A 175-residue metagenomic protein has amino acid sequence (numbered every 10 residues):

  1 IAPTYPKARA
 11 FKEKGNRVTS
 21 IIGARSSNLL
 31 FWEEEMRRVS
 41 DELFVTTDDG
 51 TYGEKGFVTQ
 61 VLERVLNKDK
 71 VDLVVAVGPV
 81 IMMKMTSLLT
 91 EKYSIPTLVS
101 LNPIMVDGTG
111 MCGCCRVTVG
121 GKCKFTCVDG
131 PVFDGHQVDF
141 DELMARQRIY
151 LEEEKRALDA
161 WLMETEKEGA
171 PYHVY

Functional and structural regions predicted by a protein language model:
I1-V106: FNR/FR-type flavoprotein reductase catalytic core
I1-Y5, V80, N102-V132: Local cysteine-cluster metal-coordination motifs and their immediate loop/turn environment, predominantly Fe-S cluster
E13, L29, V65, G113 (+1 more regions): A broad "ordered helical/assembly scaffold" signature
L30-W32, K70, T109, K124-C127 (+1 more regions): Short linear functional motifs in flexible/disordered or boundary regions
E34, T59-E63, G110-C114, D139 (+1 more regions): Short amphipathic alpha-helical patches
L43-Q60, A157-Y175: C-terminal domain-closing interface element
T47-G53, L73-V77, C123-F133, L151-E154: Short, basic, helix/turn surface patches
S87-L88, K92-Y93, C114-E152, M163 (+1 more regions): Iron-sulfur (Fe-S) cluster-binding segments and ferredoxin-like electron-carrier domains, especially [2Fe-2S]
